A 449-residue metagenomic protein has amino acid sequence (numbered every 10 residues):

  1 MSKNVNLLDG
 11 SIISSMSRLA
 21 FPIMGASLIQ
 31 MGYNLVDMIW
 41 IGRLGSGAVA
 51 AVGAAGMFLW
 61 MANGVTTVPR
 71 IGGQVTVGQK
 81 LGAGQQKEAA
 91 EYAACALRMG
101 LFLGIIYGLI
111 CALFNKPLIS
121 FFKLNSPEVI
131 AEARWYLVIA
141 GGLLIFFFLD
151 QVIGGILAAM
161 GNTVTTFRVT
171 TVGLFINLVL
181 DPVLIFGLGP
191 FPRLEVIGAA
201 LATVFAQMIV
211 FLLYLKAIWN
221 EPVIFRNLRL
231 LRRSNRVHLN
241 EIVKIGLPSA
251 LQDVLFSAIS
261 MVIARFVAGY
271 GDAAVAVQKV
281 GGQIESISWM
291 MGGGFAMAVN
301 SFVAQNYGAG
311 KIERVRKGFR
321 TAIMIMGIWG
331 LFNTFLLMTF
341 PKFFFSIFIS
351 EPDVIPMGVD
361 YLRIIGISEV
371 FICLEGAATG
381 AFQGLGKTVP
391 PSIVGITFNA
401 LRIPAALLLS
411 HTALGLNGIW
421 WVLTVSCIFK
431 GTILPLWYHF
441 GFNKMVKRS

Functional and structural regions predicted by a protein language model:
M1-A20, V77-L143, F191-L247, V303-S368 (+1 more regions): Short alpha-helical transmembrane segments in multi-pass integral membrane proteins
D9, I13-G32, V36, F58-V65 (+8 more regions): Residue-level signal for short hydrophobic patches within transmembrane helices of multi-pass membrane transporters
R18-D37, I139, G173, A206-V210 (+4 more regions): Transmembrane helical elements of multi-pass membrane transporters/channels
L28, G32-A50, I119-P127, I185-L194 (+4 more regions): Helix-terminus/linker motif at the lipid-water interface of multi-pass membrane proteins
S46-M57, A133, L137, D272-I287 (+2 more regions): Small-residue hotspots at the loop-to-helix junctions and early N-terminal turns of transmembrane alpha-helices
V49-L109, F147-T166, A264, V277-F335 (+2 more regions): Small-residue-rich hydrophobic transmembrane alpha-helices
M61-G64, N177-P182, F211-L215, I287-M290 (+3 more regions): Hydrophobic transmembrane alpha-helices of multi-pass small-molecule transporters
R70, A140-A158, T166-L174, A199-L213 (+4 more regions): Short runs within selected transmembrane alpha-helices of multi-pass transporters and secretion channels
